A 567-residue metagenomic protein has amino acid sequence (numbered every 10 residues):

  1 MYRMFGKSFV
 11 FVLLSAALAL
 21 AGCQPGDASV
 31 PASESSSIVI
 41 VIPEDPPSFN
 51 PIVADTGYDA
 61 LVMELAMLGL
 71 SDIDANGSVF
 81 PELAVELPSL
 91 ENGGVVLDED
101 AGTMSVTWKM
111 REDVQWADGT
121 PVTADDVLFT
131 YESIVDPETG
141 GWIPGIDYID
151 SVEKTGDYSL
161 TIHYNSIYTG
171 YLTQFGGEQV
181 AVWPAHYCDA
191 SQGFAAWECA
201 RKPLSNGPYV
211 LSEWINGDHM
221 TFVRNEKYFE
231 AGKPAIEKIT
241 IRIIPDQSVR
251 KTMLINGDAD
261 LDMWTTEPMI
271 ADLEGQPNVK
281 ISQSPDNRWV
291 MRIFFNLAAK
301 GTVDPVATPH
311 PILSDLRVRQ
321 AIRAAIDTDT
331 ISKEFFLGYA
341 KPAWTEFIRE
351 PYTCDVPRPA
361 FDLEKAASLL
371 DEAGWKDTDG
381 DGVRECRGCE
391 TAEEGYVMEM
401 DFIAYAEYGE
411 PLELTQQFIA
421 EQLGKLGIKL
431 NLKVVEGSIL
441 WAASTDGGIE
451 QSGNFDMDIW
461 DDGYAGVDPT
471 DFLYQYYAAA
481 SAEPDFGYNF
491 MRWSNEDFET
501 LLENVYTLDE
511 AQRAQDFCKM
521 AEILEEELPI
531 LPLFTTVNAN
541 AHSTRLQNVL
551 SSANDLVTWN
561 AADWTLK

Functional and structural regions predicted by a protein language model:
M1-V10: Bacterial N-terminal signal peptides that target proteins for export
V10-A21: Bacterial N-terminal signal peptides
G22-V30, A75, L87, N92-G93 (+8 more regions): Extracytoplasmic/periplasmic ligand-capture domains
V41-D98, L204-S205: N-terminal lobe/hinge region of extracytoplasmic solute-binding protein
D45-P46, D113-Q115, I167-Y168: Acidic glycine-/aspartate-rich tracts in secreted/extracellular proteins
I143-S191: Surface-exposed binding/hinge segments that line and control ligand-binding clefts or catalytic entry sites
Y339-P357, A539-T544: Mature extracytoplasmic/periplasmic domains
L533: Active-site-proximal polar cores
